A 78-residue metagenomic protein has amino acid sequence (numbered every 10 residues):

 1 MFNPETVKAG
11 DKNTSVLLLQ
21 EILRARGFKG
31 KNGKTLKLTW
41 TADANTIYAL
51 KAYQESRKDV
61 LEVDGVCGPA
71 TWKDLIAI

Functional and structural regions predicted by a protein language model:
M1-W40, A44-N45: Acidic, Ser/Thr/Pro/Gly-enriched interdomain connector segments
I47-L50: Conserved hydrophobic/aromatic packing and binding residues within compact polymer-binding modules
A52, S56-I78: Extracellular LysM carbohydrate-binding repeats and other cell-envelope/extracellular binding modules
